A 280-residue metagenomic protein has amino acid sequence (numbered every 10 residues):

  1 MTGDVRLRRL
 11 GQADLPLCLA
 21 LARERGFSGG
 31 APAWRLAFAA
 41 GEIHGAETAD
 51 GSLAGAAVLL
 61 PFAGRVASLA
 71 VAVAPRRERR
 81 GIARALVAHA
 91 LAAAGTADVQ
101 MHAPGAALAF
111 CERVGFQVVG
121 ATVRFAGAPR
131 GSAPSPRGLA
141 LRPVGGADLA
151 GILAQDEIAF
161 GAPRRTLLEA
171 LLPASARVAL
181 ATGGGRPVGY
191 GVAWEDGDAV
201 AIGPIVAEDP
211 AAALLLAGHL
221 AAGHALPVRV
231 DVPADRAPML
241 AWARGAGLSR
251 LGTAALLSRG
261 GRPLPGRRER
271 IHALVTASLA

Functional and structural regions predicted by a protein language model:
T2, V114-S132, P204, V230-A280: Active-site/acyl-donor-binding loops of N-acyltransferases
Q12-L15, A20-P32, Q155-T166, H224: Helix-loop element at the rim of GNAT/NAT acetyltransferase active sites that forms part of the acceptor-substrate
L19, F116-A201: Amide-forming acyltransferase catalytic core, primarily the GNAT-like/NAT-type and related acyltransferase folds
G30, W34-G55, V66-A67, A121 (+2 more regions): A short helix-loop-beta-strand connector motif used in the catalytic cores of GNAT acetyltransferases and, in some
G45, G51-P61, R65-A70, R186-E195 (+1 more regions): Conserved beta-strand in the GNAT
V71-R79, G203-A212: A short, internal acetyl-CoA/4′-phosphopantetheine-binding micro-motif in the GNAT/acyltransferase core
R79-A92, R113, D209-A222, A241: Conserved acetyl-CoA-binding loop-helix of GNAT-fold acetyltransferases
A93-G105, H224-A234, A254: Conserved GNAT acetyl-CoA-binding A-motif
